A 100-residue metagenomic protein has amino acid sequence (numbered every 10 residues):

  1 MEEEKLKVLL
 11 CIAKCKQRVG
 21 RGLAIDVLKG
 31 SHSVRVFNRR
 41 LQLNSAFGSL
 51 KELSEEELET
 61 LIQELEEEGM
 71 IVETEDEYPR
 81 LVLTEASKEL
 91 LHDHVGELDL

Functional and structural regions predicted by a protein language model:
M1-L100: Accessory DNA-binding and partner-docking regions appended to nucleic-acid-acting proteins, especially the terminal
